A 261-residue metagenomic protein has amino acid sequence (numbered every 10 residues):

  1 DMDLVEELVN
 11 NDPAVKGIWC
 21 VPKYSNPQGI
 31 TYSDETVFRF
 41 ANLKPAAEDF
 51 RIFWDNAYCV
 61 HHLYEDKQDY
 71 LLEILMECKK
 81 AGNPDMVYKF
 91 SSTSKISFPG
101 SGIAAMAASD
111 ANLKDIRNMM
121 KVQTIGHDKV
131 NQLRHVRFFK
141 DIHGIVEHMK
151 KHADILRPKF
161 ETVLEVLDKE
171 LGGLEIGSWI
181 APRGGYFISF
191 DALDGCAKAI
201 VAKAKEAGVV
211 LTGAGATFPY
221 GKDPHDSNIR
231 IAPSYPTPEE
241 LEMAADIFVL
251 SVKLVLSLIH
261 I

Functional and structural regions predicted by a protein language model:
M2-P13, S25, I30-P99: Active-site pre-lysine segment of PLP-dependent enzymes
W19-P22, F53-N56, S91, A105-A107 (+2 more regions): Short beta-strand segments
K23-N26, Y58-V60, S94-S97, D110-L113 (+5 more regions): Short, solvent-exposed loop/turn segments at secondary-structure junctions
M76-R157: Conserved core segment of the aminotransferase class I/II
A108, S189-G195, L211-V252: Conserved PLP-binding active-site segment of the aspartate aminotransferase-like
K150-L164, I176-D191: Conserved glycine-rich beta-strand-loop-beta hairpin in the small C-terminal domain of fold type I
I200-K205, A245-F248: Short amphipathic alpha-helices in soluble, non-transmembrane regions that often serve as interface/regulatory elements
I259-I261: Conserved small/polar residues in nucleotide/adenosyl-binding loops
